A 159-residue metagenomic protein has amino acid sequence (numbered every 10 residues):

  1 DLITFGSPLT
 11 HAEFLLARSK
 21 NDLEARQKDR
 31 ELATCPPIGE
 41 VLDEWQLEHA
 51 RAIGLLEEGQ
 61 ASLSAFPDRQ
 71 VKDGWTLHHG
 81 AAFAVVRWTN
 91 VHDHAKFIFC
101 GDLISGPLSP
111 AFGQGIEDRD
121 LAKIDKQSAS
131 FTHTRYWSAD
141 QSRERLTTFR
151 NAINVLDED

Functional and structural regions predicted by a protein language model:
D1-D159: Lipid deacylating catalytic domains
